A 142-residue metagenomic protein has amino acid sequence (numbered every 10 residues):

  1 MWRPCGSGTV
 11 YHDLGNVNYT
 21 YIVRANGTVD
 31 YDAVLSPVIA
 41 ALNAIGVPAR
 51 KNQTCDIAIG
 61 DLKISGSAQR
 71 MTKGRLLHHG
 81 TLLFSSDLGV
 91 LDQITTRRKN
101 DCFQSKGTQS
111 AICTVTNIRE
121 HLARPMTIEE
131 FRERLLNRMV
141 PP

Functional and structural regions predicted by a protein language model:
M1-V29: N-terminal lobe of the biotin/lipoate ligase/transferase fold
G8, I57, T116-R119: Conformational gate/switch positions in structured elements
L14, I59-D61, T72-K73, S86: Short acidic-glycine loop/turn motifs at beta-strand connectors
N16-N18, T54, K63, L77-T81: Broad gene-expression machinery/nucleic-acid interaction feature
T28-A44: Long, well-ordered alpha-helical scaffolding segments within enzyme catalytic domains, especially pronounced
V38, I45-V47, S65, K73-P142: Long, positively charged amphipathic alpha-helical accessory segments at protein N-termini or as interdomain linkers
K51-Q69: Beta-rich nucleic-acid/ligand-interaction surfaces
